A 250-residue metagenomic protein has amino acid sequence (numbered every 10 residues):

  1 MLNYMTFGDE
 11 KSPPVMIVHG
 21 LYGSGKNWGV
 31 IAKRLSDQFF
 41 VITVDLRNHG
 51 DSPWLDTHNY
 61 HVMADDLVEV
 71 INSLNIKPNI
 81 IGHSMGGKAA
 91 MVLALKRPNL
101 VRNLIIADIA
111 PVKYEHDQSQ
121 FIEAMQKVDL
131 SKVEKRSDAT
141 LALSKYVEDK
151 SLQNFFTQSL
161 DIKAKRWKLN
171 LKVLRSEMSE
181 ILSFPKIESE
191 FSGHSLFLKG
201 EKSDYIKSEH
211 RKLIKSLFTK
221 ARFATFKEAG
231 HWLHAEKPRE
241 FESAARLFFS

Functional and structural regions predicted by a protein language model:
M1-M16, S36-F39, N75-K77, F218-R222 (+1 more regions): Alpha/beta-hydrolase fold catalytic core
G20-G23, S84: Active-site glycine-rich loops that stabilize anionic/oxyanionic intermediates across multiple enzyme folds
G29, K33-S36, I42-I81, S243: Active-site loop/oxyanion-hole signature of alpha/beta-hydrolase fold enzymes
G82-G86, A90: Gly/Ala-rich beta-loop-alpha elbow adjacent to hydrolase catalytic centers
M91-L95, R102-E134: Flexible "cap/lid" loop of the alpha/beta hydrolase fold
S131-I187: Conserved alpha/beta-hydrolase catalytic His-Asp/Glu region
K163-L217, R222-T225: Conserved serine/cysteine hydrolase catalytic core
A221-S250: Catalytic active-site module of serine/aspartate enzymes centered on a nucleophile-bearing elbow/loop
